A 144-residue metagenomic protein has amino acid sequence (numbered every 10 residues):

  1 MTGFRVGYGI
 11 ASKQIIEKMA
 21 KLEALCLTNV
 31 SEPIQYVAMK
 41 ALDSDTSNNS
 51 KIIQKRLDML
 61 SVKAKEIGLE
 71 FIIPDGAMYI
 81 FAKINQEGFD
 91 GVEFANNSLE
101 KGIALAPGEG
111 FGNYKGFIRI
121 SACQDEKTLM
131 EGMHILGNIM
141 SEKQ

Functional and structural regions predicted by a protein language model:
M1-Q144: PLP-dependent class I/II
